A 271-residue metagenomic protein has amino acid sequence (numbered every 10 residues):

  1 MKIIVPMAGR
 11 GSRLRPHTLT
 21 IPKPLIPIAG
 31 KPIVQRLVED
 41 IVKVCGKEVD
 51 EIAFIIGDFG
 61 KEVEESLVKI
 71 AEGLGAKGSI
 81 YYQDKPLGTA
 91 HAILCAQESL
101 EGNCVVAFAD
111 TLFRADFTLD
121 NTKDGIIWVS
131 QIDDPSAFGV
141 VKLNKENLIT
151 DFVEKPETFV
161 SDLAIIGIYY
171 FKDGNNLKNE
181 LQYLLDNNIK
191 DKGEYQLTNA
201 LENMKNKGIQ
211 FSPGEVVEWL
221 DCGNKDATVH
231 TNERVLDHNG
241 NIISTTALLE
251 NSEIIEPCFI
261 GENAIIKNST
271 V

Functional and structural regions predicted by a protein language model:
K2-A8, R13, L19, I26-P27 (+1 more regions): Conserved N-terminal catalytic core of the sugar/cofactor nucleotidyltransferase
L14, V63-L67, L177, L181 (+1 more regions): Hydrophobic packing residues within well-ordered alpha-helices of enzyme cores
T18-T20, V160-I165, P213-E215: Short glycine-enriched loop/turn motifs at secondary-structure junctions
P24, K77-S79, L148, Q210-S212: Conserved beta-strand segments of alpha/beta enzyme cores
L25, V141-L143, P213: A structural signal for short hydrophobic beta-strand segments in well-ordered beta-sheet cores
A109: Short acidic donor-binding/metal-coordinating loop in glycosyltransferase active sites
L112-L184: Conserved core of the sugar-phosphate nucleotidyltransferase
Y183-V271: Left-handed beta-helix
